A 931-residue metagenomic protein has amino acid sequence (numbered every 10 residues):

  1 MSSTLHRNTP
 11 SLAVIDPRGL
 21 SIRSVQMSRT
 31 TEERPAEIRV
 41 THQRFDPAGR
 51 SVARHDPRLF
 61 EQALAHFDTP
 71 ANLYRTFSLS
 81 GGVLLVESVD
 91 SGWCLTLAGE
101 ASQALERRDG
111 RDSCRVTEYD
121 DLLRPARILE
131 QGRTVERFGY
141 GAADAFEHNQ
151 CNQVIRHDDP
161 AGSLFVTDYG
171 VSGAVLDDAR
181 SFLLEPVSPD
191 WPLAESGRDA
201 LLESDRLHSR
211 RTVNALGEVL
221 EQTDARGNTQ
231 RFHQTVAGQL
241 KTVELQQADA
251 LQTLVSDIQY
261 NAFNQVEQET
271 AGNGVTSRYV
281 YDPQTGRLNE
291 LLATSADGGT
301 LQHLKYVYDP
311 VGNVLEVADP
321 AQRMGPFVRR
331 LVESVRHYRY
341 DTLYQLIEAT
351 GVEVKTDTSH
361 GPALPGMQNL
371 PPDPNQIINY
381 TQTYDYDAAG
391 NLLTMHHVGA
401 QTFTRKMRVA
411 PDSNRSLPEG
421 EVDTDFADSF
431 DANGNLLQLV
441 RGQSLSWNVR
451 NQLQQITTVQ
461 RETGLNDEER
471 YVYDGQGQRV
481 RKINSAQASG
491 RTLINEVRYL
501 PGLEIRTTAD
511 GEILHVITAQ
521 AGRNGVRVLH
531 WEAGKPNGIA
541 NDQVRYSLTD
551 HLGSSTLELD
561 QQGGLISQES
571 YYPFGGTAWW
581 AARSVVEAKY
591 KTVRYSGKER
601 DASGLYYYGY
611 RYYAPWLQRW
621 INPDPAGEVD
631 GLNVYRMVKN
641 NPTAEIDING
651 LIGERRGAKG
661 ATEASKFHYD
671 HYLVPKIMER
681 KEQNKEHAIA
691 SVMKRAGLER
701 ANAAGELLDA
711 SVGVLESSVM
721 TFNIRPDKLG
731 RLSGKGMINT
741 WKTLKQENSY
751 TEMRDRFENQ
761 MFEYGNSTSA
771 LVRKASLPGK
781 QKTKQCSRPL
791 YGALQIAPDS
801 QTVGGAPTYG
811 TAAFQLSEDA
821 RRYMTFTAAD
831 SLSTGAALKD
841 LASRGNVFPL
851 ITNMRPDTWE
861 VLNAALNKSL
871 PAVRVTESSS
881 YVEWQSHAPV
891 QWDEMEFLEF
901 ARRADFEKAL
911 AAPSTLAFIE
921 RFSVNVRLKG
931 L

Functional and structural regions predicted by a protein language model:
R7, T31, F60-L73, D90 (+6 more regions): Acidic/glycine-rich beta-solenoid
E33-R58, V166-D177, T394, T404 (+2 more regions): Carboxylate/His-rich catalytic cores and anion/metal-binding grooves
R44-A48, A63-S80, E87, T96-L97: Hydrophobic, small-residue-rich alpha-helical packing segments that form membrane-like cores
L193, P536-G609: A motif-centric feature for acidic-aromatic and gly/ser/thr-rich catalytic loops and repeats
Y380, G563-W580, K589, G604-L605 (+1 more regions): Short turn/helix-capping motifs enriched in Asx and small/polar residues
G390, G434, R479, G553 (+4 more regions): Cysteine-centered, disulfide-bonded loop motifs in secreted/extracellular proteins
G657-V692, R700-A701, A710-G713, S718-V719 (+4 more regions): Active-site-proximal loop/hinge segments that shape catalytic or ion-binding/gating pockets
